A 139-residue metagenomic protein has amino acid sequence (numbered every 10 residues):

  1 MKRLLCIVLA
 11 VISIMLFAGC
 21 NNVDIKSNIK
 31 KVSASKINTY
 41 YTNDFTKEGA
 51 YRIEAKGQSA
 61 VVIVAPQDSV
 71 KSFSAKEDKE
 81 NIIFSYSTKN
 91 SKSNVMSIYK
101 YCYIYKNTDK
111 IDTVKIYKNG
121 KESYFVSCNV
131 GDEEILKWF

Functional and structural regions predicted by a protein language model:
M1-V8: Positively charged n-region of N-terminal signal peptides that target proteins for export
M15-G19: C-terminal motif of bacterial Sec signal peptides marking the signal peptidase cleavage site
C20-A60, V126-W138: Transition segment at domain starts
I29-K36, M96-F139: C-terminal partner/receptor-binding element of secreted or periplasmic proteins
N38-K100, N107: Mature extracytoplasmic domains of secretory-pathway proteins
